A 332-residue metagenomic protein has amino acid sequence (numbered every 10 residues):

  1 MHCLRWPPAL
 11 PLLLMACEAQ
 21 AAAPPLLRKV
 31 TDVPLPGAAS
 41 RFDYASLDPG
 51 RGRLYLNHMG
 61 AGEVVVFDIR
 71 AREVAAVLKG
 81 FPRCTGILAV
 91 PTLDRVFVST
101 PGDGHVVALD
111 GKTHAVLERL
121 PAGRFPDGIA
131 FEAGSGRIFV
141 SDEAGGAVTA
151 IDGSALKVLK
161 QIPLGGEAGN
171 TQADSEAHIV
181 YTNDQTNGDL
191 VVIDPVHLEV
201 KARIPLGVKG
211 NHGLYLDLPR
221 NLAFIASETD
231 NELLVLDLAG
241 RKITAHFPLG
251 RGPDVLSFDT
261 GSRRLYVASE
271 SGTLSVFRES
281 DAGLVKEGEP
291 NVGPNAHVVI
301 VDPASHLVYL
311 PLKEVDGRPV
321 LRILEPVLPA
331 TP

Functional and structural regions predicted by a protein language model:
M1-L4: N-terminal secretory signal peptides that target proteins for export/translocation
P7-E18: Bacterial N-terminal signal peptides
C17-P332: Predominantly soluble domains enriched in secretory-pathway, periplasmic, or organellar proteins
